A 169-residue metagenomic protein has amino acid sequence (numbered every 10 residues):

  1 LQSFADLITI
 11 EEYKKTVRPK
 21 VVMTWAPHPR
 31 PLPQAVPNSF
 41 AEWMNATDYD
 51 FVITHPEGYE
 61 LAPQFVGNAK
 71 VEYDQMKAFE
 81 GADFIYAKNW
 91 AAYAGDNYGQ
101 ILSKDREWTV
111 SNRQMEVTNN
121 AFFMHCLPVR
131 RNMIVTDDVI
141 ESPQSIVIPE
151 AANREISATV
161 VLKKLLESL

Functional and structural regions predicted by a protein language model:
L1-T9: A glycine-rich, Thr/Ser-enriched phosphate-binding loop motif common to dinucleotide/cofactor-binding enzymes
Q2, V36, S157-A158: Catalytic-loop motifs flanking and including active-site residues across diverse enzymes
I10-Y13, W43, T47, A92 (+2 more regions): Change "in soluble alpha/beta enzymes" to "in soluble alpha/beta proteins
E11-A87: Glycine-rich phosphate/diphosphate-binding loop of Rossmann-like nucleotide-binding domains
H28, G58, M76, A92 (+2 more regions): Short, glycine-/Ser/Thr-/acidic-enriched flexible segments
Q64-V139, Q144-S145: Rossmann-like adenosine-cofactor binding region
E141-L169: C-terminal helix-to-coil terminal segments
